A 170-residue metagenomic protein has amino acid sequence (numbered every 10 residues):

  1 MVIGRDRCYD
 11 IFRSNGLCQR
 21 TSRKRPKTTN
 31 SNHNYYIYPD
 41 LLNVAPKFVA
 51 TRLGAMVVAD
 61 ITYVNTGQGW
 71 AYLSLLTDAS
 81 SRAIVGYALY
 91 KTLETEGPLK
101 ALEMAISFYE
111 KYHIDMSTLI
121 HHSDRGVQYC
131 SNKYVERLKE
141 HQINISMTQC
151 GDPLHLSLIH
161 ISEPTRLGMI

Functional and structural regions predicted by a protein language model:
M1-T51, D152: Basic, flexible linker segments flanking DNA-binding modules in nucleic acid-interacting mobile-element proteins
T21-K27, I120-R125, K139-L158: RNase H-like polynucleotidyl transferase catalytic core
L42, G54-V64: Two-metal-ion RNase H-like nuclease active-site motif
I61-E94, E103: Short conserved beta-strand segments at catalytic cores or DNA/RNA-binding microdomains of nucleic-acid binding
Y87-H113, C130: Active-site beta-loop-alpha junctions of metal-dependent nucleic acid enzymes, especially the RNase H-like/DDE
I159-I170: Single conserved hydrophobic/aromatic residue that forms the stacking wall/gate of nucleotide- or nucleobase-binding
